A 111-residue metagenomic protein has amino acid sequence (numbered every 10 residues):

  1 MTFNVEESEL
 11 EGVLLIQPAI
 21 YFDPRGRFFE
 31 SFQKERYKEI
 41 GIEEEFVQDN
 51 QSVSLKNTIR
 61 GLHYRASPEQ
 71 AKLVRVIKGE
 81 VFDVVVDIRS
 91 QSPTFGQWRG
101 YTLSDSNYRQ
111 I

Functional and structural regions predicted by a protein language model:
M1-S106: Non-catalytic, conserved peripheral segments adjacent to functional cores
R109-I111: Short, intrinsically disordered, charge-balanced linker/junction segments flanking boundaries in proteins
